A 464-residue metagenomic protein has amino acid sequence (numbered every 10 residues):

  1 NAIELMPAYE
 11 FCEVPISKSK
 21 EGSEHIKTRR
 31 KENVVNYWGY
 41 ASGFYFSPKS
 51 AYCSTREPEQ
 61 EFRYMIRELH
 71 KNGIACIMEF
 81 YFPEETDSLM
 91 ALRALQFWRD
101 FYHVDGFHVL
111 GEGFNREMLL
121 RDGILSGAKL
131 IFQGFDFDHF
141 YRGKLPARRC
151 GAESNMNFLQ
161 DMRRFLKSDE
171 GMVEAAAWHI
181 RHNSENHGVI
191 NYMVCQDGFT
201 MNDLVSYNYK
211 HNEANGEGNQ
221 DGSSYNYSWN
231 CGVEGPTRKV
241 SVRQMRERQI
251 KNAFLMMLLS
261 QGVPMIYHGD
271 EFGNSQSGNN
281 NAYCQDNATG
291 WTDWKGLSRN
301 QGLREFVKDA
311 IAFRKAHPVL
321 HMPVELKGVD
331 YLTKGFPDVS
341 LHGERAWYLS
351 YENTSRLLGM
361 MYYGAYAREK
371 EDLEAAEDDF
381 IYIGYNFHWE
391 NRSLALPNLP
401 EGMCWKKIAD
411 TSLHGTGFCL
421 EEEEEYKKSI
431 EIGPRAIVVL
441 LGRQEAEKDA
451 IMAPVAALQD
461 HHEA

Functional and structural regions predicted by a protein language model:
N1, R243-E247, M256-I266, D270-F272 (+1 more regions): Carbohydrate-interacting/catalytic domains
N1-Y52, L110, M162, N186-N226 (+1 more regions): N-terminal structural segment of carbohydrate-active enzymes
E4-E13, F80-E85, L110-N115, Q133-D138 (+3 more regions): Short, solvent-exposed turn/loop segments enriched in Gly/Ser/Thr/Pro and often Arg
E13-S19, S23, Y141-G143, D203-S206 (+3 more regions): Short, solvent-exposed loop/turn and secondary-structure capping segments
P15-K71, E84-F101, A214-G235, D286-W291: Aromatic- and acidic-residue-enriched carbohydrate-binding clefts of CAZyme catalytic domains
F62-I66, L95-Q96, R116-E117, F254 (+1 more regions): Generic structural signal for well-ordered alpha-helices, preferentially at hydrophobic/aromatic core positions
E68-F140: Active-site neighborhood of glycoside hydrolase catalytic domains
H103, R116-G273, N281-Q285, P318-E325 (+5 more regions): Conserved alpha/beta catalytic core and glycan-binding cleft of carbohydrate-active enzymes
